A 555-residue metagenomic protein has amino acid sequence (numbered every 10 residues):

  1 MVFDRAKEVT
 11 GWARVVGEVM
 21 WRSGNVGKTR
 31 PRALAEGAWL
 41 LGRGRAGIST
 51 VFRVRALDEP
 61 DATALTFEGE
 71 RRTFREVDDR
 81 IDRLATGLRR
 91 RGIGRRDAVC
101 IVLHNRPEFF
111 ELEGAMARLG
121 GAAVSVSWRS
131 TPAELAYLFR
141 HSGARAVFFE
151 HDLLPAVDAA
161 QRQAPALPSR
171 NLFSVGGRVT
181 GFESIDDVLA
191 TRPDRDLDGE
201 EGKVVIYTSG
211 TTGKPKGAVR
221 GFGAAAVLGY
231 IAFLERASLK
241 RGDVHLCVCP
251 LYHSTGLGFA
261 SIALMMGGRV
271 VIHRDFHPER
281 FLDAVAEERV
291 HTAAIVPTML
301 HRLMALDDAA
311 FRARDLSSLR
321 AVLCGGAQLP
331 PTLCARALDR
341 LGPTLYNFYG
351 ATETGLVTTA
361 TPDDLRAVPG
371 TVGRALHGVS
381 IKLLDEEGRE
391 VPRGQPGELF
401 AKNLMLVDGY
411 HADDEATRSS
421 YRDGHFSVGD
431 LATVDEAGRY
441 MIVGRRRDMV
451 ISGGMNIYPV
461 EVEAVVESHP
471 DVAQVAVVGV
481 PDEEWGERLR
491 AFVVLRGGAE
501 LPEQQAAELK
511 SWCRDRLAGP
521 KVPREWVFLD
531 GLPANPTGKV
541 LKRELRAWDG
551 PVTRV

Functional and structural regions predicted by a protein language model:
L40, G44, D61-R106, F110-G114 (+1 more regions): Conserved AMP-binding/adenylate-forming core of the ANL superfamily
T73-R75, K203-L228: Conserved AMP-binding A3 loop
R80-T86, A218-K240, H301, A305: Conserved structural elements of the adenylate-forming
S130, A136, V147-F149, D283-V285 (+8 more regions): AMP-binding/adenylate-forming catalytic core of the ANL superfamily
P155-V205, D307-A309: ANL superfamily adenylate-forming
I206, M265, V290-A294, M304-A367 (+2 more regions): Gly/Ser/Thr-rich phosphate-binding loop
A226-V244, V248, Y252-T292, L306: Conserved AMP-binding/adenylation subdomain of ANL enzymes
A375-G378, R389-S420, I457: Conserved ATP/PPi-binding loop(s) of AMP-dependent carboxylate-activating enzymes
